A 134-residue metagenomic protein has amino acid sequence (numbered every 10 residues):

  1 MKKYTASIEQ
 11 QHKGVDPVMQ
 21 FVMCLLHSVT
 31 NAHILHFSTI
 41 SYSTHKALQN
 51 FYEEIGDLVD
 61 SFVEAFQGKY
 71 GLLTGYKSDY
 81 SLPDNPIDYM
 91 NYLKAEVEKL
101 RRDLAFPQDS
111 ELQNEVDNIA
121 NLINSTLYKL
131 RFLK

Functional and structural regions predicted by a protein language model:
M1, L133-K134: Short intrinsically disordered terminal tails
M1-V18, E111-N114: Charge-dense, intrinsically disordered terminal/linker segments
G14, F21, I40, T44 (+2 more regions): Residue-level recognition of alpha-helical structural elements
M19, M23-L26, T30, Q49 (+3 more regions): Generic structural signal for well-ordered, non-transmembrane alpha-helical segments in soluble/cytosolic regions
H27-N50, Q108: Helix-loop segments that flank and shape redox-cofactor active sites
N31, L35-S38, S61, A65 (+3 more regions): Amphipathic, soluble alpha-helical interaction motifs
H45-L73: Conserved alpha-helical segments that form or flank metal/cofactor-binding pockets of metalloenzymes
S78-R131: Acidic/histidine-rich alpha-helical segments that form the ligand environment of transition-metal centers
